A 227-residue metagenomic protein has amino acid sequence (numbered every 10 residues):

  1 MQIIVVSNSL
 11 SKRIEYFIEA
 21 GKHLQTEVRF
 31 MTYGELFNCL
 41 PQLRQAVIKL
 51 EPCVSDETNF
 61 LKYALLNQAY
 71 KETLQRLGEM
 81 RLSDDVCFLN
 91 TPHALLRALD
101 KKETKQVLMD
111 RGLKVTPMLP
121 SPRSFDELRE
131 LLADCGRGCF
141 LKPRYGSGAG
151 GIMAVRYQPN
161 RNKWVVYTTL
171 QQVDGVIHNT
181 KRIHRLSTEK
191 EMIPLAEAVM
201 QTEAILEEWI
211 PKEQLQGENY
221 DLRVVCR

Functional and structural regions predicted by a protein language model:
M1-I4: Extreme N-terminal starter segment of soluble prokaryotic enzymes
V6-N8, L119-P122, K142-R144, E207-E208: Short His-Asn-centered micro-motif
N8-L131: Conserved N-proximal alpha/beta basic substrate-recognition cap immediately N-terminal to, or forming the N-lobe
D134-R227: Phosphate-binding site of ATP-dependent enzymes
